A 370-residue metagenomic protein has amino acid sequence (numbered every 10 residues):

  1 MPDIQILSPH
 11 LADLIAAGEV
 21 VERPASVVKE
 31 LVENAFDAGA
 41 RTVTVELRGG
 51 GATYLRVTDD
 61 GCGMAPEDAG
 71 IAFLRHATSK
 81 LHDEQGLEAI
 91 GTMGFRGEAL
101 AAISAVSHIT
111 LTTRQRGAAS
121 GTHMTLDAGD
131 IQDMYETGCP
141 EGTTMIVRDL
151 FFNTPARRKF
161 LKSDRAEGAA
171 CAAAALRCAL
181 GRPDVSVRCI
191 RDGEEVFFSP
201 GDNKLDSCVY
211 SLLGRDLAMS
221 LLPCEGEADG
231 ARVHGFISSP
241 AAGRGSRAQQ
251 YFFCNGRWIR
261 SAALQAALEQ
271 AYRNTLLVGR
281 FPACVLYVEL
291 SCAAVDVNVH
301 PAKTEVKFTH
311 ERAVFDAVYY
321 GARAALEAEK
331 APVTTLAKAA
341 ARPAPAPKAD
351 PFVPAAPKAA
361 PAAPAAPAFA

Functional and structural regions predicted by a protein language model:
M1-A370: N-terminal phosphate-binding caps/lids of nucleotide- and nucleic-acid-binding domains
